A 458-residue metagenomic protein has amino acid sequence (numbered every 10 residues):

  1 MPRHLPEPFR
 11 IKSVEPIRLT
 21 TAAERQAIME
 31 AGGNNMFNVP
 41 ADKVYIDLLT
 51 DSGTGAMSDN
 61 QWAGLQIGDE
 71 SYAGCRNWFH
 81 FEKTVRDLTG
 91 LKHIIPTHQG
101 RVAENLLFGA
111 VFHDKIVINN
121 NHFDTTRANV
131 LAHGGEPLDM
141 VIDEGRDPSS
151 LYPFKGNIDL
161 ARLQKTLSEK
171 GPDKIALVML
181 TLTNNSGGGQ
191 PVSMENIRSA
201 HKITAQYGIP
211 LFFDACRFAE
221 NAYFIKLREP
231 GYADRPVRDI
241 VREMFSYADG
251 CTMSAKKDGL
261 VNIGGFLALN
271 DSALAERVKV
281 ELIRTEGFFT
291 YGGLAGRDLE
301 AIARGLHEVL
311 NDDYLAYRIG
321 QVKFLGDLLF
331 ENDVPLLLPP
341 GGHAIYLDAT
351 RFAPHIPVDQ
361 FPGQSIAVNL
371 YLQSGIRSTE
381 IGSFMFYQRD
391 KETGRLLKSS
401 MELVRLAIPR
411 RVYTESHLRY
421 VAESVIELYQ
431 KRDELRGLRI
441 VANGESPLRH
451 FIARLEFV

Functional and structural regions predicted by a protein language model:
P2-M36, P40, V44-A56, Q61 (+3 more regions): Conserved PLP-enzyme active-site core in the AAT-like
T20-T21, F37, S365-L372, I426: C-terminal, active-site-flanking charged/polar segments
L182-N184, R217, K257-G259, H343 (+3 more regions): Glycine-rich beta-alpha junction loops
I263, H343, E402-L406: Short amphipathic alpha-helical segments
L269, L347-T350, I408-R410: Short beta-strand-to-loop capping motifs
A275-E276, P354-P362, R411-Y420: Short, conserved charged micro-motifs
T290-V368, L372-S400, R436-E445: Conserved small-domain helix->loop->beta segment predominantly found in fold-type I
M385-V458: PLP-dependent enzyme catalytic core of the Aspartate aminotransferase-like
